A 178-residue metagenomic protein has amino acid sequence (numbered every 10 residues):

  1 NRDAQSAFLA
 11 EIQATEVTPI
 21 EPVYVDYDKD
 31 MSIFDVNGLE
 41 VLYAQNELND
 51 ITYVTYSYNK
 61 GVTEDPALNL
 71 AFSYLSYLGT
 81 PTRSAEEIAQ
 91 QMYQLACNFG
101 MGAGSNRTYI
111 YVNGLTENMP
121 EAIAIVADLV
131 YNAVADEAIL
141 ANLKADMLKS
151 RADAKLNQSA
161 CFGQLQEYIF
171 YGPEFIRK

Functional and structural regions predicted by a protein language model:
N1-Y58: Proteolytic maturation boundary segments
L48-S76, T80-N132, L143-A152, N157-K178: M16 family metallopeptidases and their MPP-like homologs
